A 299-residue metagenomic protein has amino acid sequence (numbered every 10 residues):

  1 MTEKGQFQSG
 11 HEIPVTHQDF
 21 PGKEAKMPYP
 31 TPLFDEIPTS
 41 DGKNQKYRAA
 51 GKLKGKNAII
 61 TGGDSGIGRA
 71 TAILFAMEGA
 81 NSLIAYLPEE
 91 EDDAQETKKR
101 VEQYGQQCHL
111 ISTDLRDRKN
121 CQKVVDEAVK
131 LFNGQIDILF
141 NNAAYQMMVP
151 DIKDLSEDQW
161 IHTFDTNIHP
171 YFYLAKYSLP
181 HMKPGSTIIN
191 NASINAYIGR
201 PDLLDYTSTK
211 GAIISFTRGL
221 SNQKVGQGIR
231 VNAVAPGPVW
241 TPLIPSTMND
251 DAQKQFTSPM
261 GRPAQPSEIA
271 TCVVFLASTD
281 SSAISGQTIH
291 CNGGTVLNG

Functional and structural regions predicted by a protein language model:
M1-K54: Non-catalytic terminal and boundary segments that flank Rossmann-like NAD(P)-dependent oxidoreductase
G5, I13, M27, V149 (+4 more regions): Short C-terminal tail/terminal secondary-structure segment of NAD(P)H-dependent dehydrogenase/reductase domains
D117, Q122, K130, A144-I161 (+3 more regions): Conserved mid-core segment of classical short-chain dehydrogenase/reductases
D137, Y145, K153-F172, I189 (+2 more regions): Catalytic Tyr-X3-Lys loop
A175, T209, T217: Active-site helix of classical SDR
P180-H181, N222-G226, S282: Alpha-helical segment proximal to the catalytic Tyr-Lys
S193: Residue(s) in the substrate-gating loop at a strand-loop-helix junction that position the organic substrate next
G226, G237-P263, E268, N298-G299: A glycine/serine/threonine-rich, flexible loop-to-helix segment that serves as the NAD(P) cofactor-binding "lid"
